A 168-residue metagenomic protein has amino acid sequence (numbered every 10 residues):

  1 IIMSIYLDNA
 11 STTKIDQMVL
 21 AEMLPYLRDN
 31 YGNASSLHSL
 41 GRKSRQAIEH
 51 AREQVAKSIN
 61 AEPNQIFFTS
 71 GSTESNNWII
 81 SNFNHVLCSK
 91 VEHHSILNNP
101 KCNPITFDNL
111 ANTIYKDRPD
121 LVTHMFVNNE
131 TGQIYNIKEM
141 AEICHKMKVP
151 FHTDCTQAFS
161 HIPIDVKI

Functional and structural regions predicted by a protein language model:
I2-I168: Pyridoxal 5′-phosphate
